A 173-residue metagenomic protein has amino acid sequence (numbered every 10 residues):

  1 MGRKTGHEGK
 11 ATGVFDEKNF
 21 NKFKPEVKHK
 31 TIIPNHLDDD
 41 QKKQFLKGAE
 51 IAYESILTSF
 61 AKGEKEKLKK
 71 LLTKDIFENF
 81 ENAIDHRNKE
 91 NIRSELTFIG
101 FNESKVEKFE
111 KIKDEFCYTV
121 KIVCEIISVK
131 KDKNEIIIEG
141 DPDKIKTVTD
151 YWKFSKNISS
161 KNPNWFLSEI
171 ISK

Functional and structural regions predicted by a protein language model:
M1-I51, D132: Juxtamembrane and targeting peptides
I51-T58, E66-K173: Structured, amphipathic secondary-structure segments that form assembly/contact surfaces in multi-subunit
